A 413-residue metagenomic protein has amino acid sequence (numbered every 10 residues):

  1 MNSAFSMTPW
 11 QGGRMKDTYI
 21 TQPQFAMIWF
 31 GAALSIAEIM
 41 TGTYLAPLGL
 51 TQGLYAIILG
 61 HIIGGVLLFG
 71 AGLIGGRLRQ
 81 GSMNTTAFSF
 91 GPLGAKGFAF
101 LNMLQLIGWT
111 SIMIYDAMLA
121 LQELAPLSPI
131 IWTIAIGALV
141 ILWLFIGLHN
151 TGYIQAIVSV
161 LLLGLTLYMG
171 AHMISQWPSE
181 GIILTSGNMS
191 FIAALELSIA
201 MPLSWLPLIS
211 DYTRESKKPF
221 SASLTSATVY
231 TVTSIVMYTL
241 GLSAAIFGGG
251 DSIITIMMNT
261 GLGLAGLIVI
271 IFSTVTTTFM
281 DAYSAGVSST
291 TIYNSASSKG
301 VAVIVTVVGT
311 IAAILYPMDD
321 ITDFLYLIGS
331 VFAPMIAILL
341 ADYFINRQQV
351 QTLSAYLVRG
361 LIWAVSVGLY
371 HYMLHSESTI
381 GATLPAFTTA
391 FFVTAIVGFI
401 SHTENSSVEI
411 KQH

Functional and structural regions predicted by a protein language model:
M1-Y44, L48-Q52, N150, S190-L195 (+3 more regions): Membrane-interface "cap" regions at the ends of multi-pass membrane proteins
Q22-E38, G170-Q176, L184-I246, M258-F279 (+1 more regions): Hydrophobic, membrane-embedded alpha-helices of multi-pass small-molecule transporters
I28-G31, F98-M103, L124-I146, V160-G170 (+3 more regions): Transmembrane alpha-helical segments of multi-pass small-molecule transport proteins
T43-L73, G94-K96, Y230-T231, T389: Extracellular loop-to-transmembrane helix junctions
I58-F90, G97-M103, F399-S407: Juxtamembrane transmembrane-helix boundary signature
A95-L127, V160, V275-T291, P334: Hydrophobic transmembrane alpha-helices that form the core helical bundles of multi-pass secondary transporters
I131-M173, T185-S186, S223-Y230, L325-A337 (+1 more regions): Membrane-interface loop-to-helix entry segments
S186, A337-H413: C-terminal membrane-solvent junction of multi-pass transporters and transport-like membrane proteins
